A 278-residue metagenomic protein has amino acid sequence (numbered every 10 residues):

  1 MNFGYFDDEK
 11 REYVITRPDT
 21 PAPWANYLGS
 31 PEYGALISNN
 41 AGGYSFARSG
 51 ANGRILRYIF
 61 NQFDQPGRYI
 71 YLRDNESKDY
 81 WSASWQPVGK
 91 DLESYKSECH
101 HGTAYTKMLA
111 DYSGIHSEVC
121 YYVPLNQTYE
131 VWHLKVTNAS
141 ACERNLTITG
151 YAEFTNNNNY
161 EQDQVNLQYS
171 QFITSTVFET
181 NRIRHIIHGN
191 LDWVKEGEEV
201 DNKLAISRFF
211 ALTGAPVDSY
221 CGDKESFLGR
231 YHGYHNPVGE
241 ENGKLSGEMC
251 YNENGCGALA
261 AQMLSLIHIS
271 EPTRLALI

Functional and structural regions predicted by a protein language model:
M1-L266, S270, R274: Anionic coordination/interaction segments
